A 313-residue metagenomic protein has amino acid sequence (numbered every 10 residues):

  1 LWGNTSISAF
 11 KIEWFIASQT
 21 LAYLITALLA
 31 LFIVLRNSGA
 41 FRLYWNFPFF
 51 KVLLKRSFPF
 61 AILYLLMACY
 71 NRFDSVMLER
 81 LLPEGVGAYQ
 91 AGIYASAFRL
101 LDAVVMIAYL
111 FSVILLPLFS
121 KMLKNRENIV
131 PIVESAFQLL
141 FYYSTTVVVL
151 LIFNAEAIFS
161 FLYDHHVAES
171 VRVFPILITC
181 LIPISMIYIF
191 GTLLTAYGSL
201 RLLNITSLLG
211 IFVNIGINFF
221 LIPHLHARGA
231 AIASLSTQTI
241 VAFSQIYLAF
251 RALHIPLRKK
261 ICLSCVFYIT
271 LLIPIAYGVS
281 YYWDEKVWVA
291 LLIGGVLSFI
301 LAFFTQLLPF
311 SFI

Functional and structural regions predicted by a protein language model:
L1, A9, I178-L209, R251: Membrane-interface junctions at transmembrane-helix termini in multi-pass inner-membrane proteins
L1-R36, L208-N214, A227-L248, I293 (+1 more regions): Hydrophobic alpha-helical transmembrane segments
W2-N4, S8, L65-A103, K121 (+2 more regions): Helix-terminus/linker motif at the lipid-water interface of multi-pass membrane proteins
G3-I16, A30-N71, I114, L118-N128 (+1 more regions): Interhelical loop/hinge segments that connect adjacent transmembrane helices in multipass membrane
M67, E79, Y89, Y94-V113 (+2 more regions): Transmembrane helix-bundle signature of multi-pass secondary active exporters and lipid flippases
A97, L101-F137, S144, G191-A196: Helix-loop junctions and terminal segments of transmembrane helices in multi-pass membrane transport/translocation
I107-A108, V130-S185, I215-F219, P223: Alpha-helical transmembrane segments of multi-pass membrane transport and lipid-handling proteins
G278-I313: Membrane-proximal transmembrane or re-entrant/amphipathic helices at the cytosolic face
